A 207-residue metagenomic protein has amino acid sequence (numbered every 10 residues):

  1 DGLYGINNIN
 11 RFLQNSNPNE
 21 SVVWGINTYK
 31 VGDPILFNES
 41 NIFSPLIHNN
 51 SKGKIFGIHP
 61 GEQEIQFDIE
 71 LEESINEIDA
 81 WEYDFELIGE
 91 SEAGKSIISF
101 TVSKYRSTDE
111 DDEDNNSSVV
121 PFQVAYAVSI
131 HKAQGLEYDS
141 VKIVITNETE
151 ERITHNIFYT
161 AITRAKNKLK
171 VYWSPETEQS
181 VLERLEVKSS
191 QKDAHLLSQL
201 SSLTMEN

Functional and structural regions predicted by a protein language model:
D1-N207: Core RecA-like ATPase module of SF1/SF2 helicases and allied nucleic-acid translocases
